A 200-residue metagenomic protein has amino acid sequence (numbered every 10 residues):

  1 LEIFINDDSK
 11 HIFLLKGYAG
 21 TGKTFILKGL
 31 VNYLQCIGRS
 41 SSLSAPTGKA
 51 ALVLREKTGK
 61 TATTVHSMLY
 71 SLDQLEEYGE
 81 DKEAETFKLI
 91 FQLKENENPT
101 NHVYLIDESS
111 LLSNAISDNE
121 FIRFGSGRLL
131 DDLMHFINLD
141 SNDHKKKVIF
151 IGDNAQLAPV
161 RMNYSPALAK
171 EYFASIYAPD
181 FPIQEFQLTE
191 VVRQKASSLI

Functional and structural regions predicted by a protein language model:
L1-I200: Conserved ATP-binding/catalytic motifs of P-loop helicase motor domains
